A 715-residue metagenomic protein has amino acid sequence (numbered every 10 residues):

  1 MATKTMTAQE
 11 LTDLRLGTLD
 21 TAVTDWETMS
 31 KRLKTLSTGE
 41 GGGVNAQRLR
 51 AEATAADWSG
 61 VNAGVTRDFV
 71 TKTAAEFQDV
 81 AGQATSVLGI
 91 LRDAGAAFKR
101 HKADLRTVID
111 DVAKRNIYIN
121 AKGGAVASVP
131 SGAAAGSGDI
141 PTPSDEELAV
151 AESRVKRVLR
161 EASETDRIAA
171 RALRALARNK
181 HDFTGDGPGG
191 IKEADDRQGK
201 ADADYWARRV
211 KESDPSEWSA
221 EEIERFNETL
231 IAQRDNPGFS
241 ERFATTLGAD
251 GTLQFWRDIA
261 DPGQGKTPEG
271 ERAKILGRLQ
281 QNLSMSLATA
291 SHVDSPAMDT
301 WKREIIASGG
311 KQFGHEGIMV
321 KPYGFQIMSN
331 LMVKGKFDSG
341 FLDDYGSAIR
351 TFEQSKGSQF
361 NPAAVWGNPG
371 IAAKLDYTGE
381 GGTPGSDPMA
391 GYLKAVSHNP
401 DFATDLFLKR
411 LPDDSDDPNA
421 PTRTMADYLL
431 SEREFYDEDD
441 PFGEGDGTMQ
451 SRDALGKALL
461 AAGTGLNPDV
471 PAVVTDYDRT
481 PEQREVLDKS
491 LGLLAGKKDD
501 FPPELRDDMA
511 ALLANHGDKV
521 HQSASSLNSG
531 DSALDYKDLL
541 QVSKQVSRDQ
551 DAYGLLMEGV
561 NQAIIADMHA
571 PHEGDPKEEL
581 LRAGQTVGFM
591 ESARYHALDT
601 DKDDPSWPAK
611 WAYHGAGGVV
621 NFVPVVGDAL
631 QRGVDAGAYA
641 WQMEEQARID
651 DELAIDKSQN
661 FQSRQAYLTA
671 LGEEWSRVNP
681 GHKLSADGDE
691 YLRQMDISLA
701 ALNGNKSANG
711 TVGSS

Functional and structural regions predicted by a protein language model:
M1-D182, S714-S715: N-terminal secretion-targeting helices of virulence/extracellular proteins, encompassing both classical Sec signal
D186-V712: Non-catalytic all-alpha helical scaffold/repeat segments
